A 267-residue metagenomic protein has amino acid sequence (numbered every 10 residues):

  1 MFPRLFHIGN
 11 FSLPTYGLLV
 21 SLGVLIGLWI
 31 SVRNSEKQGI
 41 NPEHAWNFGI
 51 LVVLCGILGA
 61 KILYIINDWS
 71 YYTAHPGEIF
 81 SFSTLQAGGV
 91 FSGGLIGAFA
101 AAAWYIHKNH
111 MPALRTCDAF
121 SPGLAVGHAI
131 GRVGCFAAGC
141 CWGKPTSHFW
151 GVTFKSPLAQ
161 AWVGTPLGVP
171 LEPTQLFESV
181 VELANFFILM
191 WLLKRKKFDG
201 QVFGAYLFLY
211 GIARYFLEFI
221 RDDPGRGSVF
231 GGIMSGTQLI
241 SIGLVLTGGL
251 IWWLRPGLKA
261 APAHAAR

Functional and structural regions predicted by a protein language model:
M1-R267: A feature for loop-to-transmembrane-helix boundaries and adjacent hydrophobic helices in multi-pass integral membrane
